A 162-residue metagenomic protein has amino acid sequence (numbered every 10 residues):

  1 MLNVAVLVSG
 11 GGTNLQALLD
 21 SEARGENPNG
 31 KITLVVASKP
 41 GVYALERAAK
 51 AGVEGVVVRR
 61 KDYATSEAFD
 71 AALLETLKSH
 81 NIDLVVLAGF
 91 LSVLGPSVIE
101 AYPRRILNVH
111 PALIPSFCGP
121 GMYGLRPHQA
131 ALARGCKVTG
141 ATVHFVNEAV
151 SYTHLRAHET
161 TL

Functional and structural regions predicted by a protein language model:
M1-Y43: N-terminal Rossmann-like dinucleotide-binding module
G30, L34-R59, Y63-E67: Short, surface-exposed acidic-centric catalytic microdomains
E67-P103, P115: Helix-adjacent hinge/juxtasegments
S97-R126, L132: Helix-loop-strand module that forms the ligand-binding subsite of alpha/beta enzymes
G119-Y152: Short, glycine-/small-residue-rich phosphate/pyrophosphate-handling segment
T153-T160: Conserved small/polar residues in nucleotide/adenosyl-binding loops
